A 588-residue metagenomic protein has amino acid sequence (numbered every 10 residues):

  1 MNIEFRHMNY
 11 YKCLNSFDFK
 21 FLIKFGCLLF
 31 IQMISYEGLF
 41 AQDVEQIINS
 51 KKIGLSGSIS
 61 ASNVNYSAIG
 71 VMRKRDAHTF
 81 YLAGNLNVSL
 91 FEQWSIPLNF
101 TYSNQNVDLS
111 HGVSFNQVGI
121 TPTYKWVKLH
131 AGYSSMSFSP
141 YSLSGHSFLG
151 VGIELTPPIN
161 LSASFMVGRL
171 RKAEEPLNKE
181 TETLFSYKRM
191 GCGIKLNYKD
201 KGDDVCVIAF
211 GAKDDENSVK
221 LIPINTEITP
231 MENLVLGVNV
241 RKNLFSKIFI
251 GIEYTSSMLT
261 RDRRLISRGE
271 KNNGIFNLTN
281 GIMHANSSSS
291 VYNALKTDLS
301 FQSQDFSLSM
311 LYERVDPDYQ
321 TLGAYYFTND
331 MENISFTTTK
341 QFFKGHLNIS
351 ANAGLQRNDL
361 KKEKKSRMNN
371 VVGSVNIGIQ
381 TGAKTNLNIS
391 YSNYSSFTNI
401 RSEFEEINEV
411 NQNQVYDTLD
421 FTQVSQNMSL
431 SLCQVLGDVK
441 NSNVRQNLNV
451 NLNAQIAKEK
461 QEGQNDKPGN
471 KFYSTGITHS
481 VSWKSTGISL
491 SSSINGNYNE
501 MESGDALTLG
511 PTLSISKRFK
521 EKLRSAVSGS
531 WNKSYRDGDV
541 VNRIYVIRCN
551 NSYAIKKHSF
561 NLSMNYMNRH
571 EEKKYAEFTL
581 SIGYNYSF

Functional and structural regions predicted by a protein language model:
M1-E45: Bacterial Sec-dependent N-terminal signal peptides
D43-G70, H78, F91-L98, P122-A131 (+4 more regions): Transmembrane beta-strand segments of Gram-negative outer membrane beta-barrel proteins
Q46-D108, K242-N243, S300, A383 (+3 more regions): Long, low-hydrophobicity, solvent-exposed regions enriched in small/turn-prone and acidic residues
Y66, K74-L82, E92-I96, L109 (+6 more regions): Outer-membrane beta-barrel translocator/receptor signature
A77-A83, V113, L196, V205 (+3 more regions): Exposed, low-structure sequence patches enriched in small/polar residues
L90, G145-S147, P157, L244 (+2 more regions): Short loop/turn positions at the edges of beta-strands in beta-sheet-rich folds
F100-L170, F301, S307-L308, R314-D318: Outer membrane beta-barrel
P157, V167-E232, L244: Hydrophobic, small-residue-rich alpha-helical packing segments that form membrane-like cores
